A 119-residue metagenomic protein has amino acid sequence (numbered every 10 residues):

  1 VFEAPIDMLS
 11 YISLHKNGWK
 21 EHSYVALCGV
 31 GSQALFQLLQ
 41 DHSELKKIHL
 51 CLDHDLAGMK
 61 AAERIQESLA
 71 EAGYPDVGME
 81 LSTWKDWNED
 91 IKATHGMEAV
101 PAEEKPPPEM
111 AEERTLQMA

Functional and structural regions predicted by a protein language model:
E3-A4: Helix N-cap/beta->alpha junction signal
D7: Conserved Rossmann-like nucleotide-cofactor binding loop
S10: Phosphate-binding glycine-rich loops and their immediate beta-loop-alpha structural context
S13-A119: TOPRIM fold recognition
